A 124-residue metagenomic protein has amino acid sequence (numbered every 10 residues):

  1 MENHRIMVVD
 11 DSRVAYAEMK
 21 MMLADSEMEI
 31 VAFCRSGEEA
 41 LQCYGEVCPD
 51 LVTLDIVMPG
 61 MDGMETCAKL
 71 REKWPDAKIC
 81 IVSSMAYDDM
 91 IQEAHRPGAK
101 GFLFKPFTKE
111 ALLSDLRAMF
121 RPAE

Functional and structural regions predicted by a protein language model:
R13-A32: Two-component/phosphorelay signaling modules centered on CheY-like receiver
S36-E39, D62-E65: Acidic catalytic/metal-coordinating carboxylates
V47-T53: Active-site beta3 strand of CheY-like receiver
M58: Receiver (REC) domain active-site loop signature in two-component systems and cognate sites in sensor histidine kinases
M64-P75: Short amphipathic alpha-helix used as the core "switch/output" element in two-component signaling
E65, A86-G101, S114: Alpha4 helix (beta4-alpha4-beta5 surface) of REC/receiver domains from two-component response regulators
K105: A Lys-centered signature of the CheY-like receiver
